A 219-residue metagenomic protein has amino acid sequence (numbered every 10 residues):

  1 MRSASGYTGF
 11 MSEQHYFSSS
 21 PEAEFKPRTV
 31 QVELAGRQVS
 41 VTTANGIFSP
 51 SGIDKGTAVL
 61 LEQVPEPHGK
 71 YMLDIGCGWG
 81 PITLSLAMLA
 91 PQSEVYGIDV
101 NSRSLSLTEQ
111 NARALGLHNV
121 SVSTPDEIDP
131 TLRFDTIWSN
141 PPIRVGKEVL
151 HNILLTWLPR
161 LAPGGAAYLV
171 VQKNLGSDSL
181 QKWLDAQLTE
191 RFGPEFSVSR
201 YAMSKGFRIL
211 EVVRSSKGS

Functional and structural regions predicted by a protein language model:
R2-L34, G46: N-terminal auxiliary segments of SAM/dcSAM-dependent transferases
E13-P27, S177-K182, Q187-S219: Class I S-adenosyl-L-methionine
T43-G52: Class I SAM-dependent methyltransferase Rossmann-like catalytic core, especially the SAM/SAH-binding loop
G56-P130, T136-S139: Conserved SAM/SAH cofactor-binding pocket of Class I
D99-S102, V149, Q172: Short beta->alpha hinge that forms the Motif I/post-I loop of the SAM-binding pocket
D135-E148: A short SAM/SAH-binding and catalytic strip from SAM-dependent methyltransferases
H151-P163: A short glycine-rich, Lys/Arg-flanked "PGG" loop and its adjoining helix->strand segment in the class I
G164-V171: Conserved beta-strand signature within the Rossmann-like core of class I S-adenosyl-L-methionine
